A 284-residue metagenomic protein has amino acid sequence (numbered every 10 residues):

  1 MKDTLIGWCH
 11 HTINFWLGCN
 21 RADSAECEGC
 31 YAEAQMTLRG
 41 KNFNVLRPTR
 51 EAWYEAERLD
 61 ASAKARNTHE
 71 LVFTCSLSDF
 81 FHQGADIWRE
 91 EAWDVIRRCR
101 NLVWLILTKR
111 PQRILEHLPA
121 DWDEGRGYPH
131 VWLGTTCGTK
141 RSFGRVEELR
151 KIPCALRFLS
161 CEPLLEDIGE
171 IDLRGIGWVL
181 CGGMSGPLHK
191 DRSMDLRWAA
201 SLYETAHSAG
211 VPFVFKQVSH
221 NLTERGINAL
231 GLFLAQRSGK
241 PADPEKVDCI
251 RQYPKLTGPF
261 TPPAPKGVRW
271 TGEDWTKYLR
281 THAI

Functional and structural regions predicted by a protein language model:
M1-F15, L165, I171-I284: Auxiliary Fe-S-binding modules of radical SAM enzymes
M1-V131, K140-V146, I168-L173: Conserved Radical SAM active-site core
T49, E91-V95, E124-R126, K151-A155 (+3 more regions): Short, low-complexity, polar/charged sequence segments that are solvent-exposed and flexible
L71-F73, V103-L105, H130-G134, L156-S160 (+2 more regions): Structural preference for beta-strand elements that scaffold enzyme active sites
T74-G84, W132-T135, C181-R192: Surface-exposed cleft-lining segments at the edges of enzyme active sites
S78, R110-Q112, C137-T139, P163-L165 (+2 more regions): Active-site-proximal loop/turn and secondary-structure-junction residues that shape catalytic pockets, frequently
V95-L102, E148, I152-A155, S201-P212: A structural motif corresponding to the C-terminal end of an alpha-helix and its immediate exit/capping segment
G125-G177, S193-A200: Short loop-to-alpha-helix "cap/lid" segments that border enzyme active sites across diverse enzyme classes
